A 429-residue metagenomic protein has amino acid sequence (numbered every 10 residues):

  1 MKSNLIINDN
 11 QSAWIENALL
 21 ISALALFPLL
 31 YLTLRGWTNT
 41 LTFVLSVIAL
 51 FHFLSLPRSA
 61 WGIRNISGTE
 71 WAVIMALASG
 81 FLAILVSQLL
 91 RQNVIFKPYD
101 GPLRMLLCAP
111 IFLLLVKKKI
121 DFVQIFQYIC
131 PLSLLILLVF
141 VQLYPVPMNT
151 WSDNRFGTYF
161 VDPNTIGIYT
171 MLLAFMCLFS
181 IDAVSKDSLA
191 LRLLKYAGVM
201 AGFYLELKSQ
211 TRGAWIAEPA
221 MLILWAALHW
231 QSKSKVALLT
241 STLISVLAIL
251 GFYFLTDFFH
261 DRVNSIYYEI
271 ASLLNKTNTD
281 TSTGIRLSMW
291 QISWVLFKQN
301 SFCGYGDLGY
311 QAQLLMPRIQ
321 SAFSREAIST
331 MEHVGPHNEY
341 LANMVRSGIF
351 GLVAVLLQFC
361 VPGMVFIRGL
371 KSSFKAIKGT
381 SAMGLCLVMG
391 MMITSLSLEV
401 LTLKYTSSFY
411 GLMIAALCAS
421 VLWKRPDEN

Functional and structural regions predicted by a protein language model:
M1-N93, L114-I120, Q127, S180-L193 (+2 more regions): Transmembrane signal-anchor hairpin modules in multi-pass inner-membrane enzymes, especially those that act on
A23-F27, D121-W151, V161-Q231, F254 (+3 more regions): Alpha-helical transmembrane segments of multi-pass inner-membrane proteins
T40-L45, R212-L224, L352-L356: Transmembrane-embedded, aromatic-rich helix segments that form part of the hydrophobic channel/pocket engaging
V47-L50, Q358, G384-N429: Transmembrane alpha-helices of multi-pass inner-membrane enzymes
W71-L82, Q92-V116, Q124-L134, V161 (+1 more regions): Aromatic-anchored transmembrane helix interface
A227, R346-M389: Hydrophobic transmembrane alpha-helices and their immediate junctions
H229-N275, W294-Q299, D307: A membrane-periplasm/extracellular boundary helix in multi-pass inner-membrane enzymes that assemble envelope glycans
T277-Q291, Q299, C303-S347: Long extracytoplasmic/lumenal interhelical loops at the membrane interface of multi-pass membrane proteins
